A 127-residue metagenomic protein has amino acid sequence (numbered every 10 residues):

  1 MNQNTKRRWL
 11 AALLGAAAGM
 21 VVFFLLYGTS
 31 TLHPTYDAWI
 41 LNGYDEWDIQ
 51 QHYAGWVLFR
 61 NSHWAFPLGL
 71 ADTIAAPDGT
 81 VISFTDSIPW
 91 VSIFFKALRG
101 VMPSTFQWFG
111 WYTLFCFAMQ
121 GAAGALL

Functional and structural regions predicted by a protein language model:
M1-T35: Start-transfer (signal-anchor) and selected internal transmembrane alpha helices of multi-pass inner/ER membrane
V22-Q120: Membrane-interface coil-to-helix junctions
A123-L127: Transmembrane alpha-helical segments of multipass membrane enzymes and assembly factors that act on membrane-embedded
